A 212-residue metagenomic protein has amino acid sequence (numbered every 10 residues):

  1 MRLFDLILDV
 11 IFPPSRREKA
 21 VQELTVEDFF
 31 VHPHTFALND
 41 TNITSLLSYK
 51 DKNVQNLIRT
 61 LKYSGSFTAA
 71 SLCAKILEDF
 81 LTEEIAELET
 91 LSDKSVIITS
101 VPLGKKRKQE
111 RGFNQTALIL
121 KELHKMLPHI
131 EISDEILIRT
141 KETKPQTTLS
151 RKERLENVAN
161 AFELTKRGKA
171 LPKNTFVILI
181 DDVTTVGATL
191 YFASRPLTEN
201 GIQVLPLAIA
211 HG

Functional and structural regions predicted by a protein language model:
M1-G212: Glycine-rich phosphate/pyrophosphate-handling loop used in enzymes and phosphotransfer proteins
